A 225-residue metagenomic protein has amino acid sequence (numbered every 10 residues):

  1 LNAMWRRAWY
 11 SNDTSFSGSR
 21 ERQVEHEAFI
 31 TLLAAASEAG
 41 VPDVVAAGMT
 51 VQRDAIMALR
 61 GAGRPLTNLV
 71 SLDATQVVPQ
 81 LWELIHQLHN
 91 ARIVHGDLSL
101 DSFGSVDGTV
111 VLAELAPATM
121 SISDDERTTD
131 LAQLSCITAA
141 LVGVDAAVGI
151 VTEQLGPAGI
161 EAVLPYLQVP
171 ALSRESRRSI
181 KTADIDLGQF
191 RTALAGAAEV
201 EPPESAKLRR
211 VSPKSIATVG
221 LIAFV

Functional and structural regions predicted by a protein language model:
L1-R60, N90, V225: Conserved ATP-binding subdomain of kinase catalytic cores across diverse folds
H26, Q80, Q133: Charged catalytic carboxylate motif
A55-G61, T109-E114: A short beta-strand motif that forms the metal-chelation/ATP-contact edge of phosphoryl-transfer active sites
G63-L69: Structural motif in protein kinase domains
D73-Q87: Conserved alphaE helix
N90-S102: Catalytic-loop of the protein kinase fold
H95, V106-R177, D186-Q189: C-lobe/activation-segment region of protein kinase-like
P170-F224: Regulatory N- and C-terminal appendages and interdomain linkers associated with kinase/kinase-like NTP transferase
